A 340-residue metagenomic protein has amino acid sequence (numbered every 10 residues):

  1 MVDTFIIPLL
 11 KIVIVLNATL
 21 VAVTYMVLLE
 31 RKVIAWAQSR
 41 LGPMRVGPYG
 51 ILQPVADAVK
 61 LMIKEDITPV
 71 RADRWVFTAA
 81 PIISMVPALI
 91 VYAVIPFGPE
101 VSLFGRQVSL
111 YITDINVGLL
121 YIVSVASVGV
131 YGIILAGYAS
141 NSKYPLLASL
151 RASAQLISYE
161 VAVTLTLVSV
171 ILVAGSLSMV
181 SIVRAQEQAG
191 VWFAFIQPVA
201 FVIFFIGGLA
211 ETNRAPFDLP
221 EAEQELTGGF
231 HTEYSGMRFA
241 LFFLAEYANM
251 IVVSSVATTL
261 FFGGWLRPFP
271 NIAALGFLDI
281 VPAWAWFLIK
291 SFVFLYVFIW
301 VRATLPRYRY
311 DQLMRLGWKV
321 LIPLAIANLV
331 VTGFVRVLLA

Functional and structural regions predicted by a protein language model:
M1-A340: Selective transmembrane helix interface/packing segments
